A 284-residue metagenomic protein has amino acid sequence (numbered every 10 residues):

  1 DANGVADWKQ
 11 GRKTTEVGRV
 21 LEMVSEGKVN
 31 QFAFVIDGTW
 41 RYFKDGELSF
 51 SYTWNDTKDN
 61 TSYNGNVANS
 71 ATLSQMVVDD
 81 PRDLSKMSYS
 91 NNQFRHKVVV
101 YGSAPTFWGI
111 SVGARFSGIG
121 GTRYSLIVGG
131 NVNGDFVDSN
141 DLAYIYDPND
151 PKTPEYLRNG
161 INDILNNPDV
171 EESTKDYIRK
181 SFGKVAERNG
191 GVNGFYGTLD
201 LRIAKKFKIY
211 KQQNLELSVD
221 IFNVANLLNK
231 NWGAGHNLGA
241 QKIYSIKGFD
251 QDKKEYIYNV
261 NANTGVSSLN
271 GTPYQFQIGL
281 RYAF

Functional and structural regions predicted by a protein language model:
D1-S111, R115-R123: Gram-negative outer-membrane beta-barrel transporters
V24-Q31, S88-R95, V185-G197, V266-Y274: Aromatic-acidic/polar surface patches that form glycan- and anion
F32-I36, H96-G102, G197-I203, Y274-L280: Hydrophobic, lipid-facing positions within transmembrane beta-strands of outer-membrane proteins
Y42-K44, A104-V112, K205-I209, L215 (+2 more regions): Outer-membrane beta-barrel proteins
T61-V67, S125-N131, K230-G235: Outer-membrane beta-barrel translocator domains and adjoining extracellular loop/strand segments of Gram-negative
S111-K211, K242-G265: Extracytoplasmic gating/loop element in the C-terminal half of outer-membrane beta-barrel translocons and assembly
G118, D220-A225: Acidic helix/loop microenvironments that form the catalytic cleft of cell-wall polysaccharide enzymes
N229-F284: C-terminal beta-signal and terminal closure region of outer-membrane beta-barrel proteins
